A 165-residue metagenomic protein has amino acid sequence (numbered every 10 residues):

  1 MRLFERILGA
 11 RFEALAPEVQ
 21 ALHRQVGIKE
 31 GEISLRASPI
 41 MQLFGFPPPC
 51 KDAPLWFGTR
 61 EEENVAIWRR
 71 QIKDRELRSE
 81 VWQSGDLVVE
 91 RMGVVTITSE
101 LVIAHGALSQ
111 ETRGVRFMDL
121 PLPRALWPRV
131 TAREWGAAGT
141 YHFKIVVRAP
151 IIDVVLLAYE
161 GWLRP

Functional and structural regions predicted by a protein language model:
M1-V147, Y159: Soluble ligand-binding/transfer domains with enclosed cavities or grooves
R148-V155: A short acidic/glycine-rich loop-to-helix N-cap element
V155-W162: Short, compact, well-ordered microdomains
